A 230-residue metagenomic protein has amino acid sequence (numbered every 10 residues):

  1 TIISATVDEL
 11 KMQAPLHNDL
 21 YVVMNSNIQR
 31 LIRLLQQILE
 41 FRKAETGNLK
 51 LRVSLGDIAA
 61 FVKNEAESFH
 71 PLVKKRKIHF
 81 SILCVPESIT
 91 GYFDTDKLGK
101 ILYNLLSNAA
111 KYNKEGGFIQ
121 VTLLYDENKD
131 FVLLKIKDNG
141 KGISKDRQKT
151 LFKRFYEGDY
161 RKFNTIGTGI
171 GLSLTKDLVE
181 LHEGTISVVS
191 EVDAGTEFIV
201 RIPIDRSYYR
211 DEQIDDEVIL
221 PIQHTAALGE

Functional and structural regions predicted by a protein language model:
I2-D19: Conserved C-terminal segment of the DHp
S26-L31: Short alpha-helical segment of the dimerization/phosphotransfer core of two-component systems
R42-V53: Helix-loop junction within the histidine kinase core
R52-E67, H79, G99: A conserved beta-strand-to-alpha-helix junction within the catalytic ATP-binding
A109-A110: Short helix-loop "hinge" at the ATP-lid/N-box region of the Bergerat-fold HATPase_c
I143-F155: Short conserved segment of the HATPase_c
